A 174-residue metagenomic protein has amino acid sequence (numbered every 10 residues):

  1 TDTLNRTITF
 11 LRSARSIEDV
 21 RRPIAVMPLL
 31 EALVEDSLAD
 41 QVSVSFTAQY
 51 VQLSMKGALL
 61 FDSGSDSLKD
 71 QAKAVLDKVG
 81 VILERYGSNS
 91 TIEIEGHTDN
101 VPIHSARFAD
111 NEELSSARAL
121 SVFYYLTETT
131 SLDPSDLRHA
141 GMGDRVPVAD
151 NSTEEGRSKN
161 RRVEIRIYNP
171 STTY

Functional and structural regions predicted by a protein language model:
T1-M27, E31: Short terminal targeting/anchoring segments
L33-Q41, G87: Short secondary-structure junctions
D40-S54: Short edge beta-strands and adjacent turn/loop segments
L60-K78, I82-G87, H97-Y174: Periplasmic OmpA-like peptidoglycan-binding domain that tethers envelope proteins to the cell wall
S90-T91: Acidic, glycine-rich low-complexity/disordered segments
